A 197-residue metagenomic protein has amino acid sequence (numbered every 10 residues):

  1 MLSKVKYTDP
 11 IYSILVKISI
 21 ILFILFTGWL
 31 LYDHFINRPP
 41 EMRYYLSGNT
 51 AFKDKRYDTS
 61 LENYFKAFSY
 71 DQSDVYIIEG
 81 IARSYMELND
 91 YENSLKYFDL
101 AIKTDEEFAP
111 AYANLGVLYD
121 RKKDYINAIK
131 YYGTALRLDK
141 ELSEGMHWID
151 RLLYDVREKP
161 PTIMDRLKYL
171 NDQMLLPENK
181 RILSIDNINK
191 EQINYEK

Functional and structural regions predicted by a protein language model:
L2-L15, S19, E144-K197: Terminal, low-structured helical/coil segments at or just beyond the last alpha-helical repeat
P40-M42, V75-Y76, A109-P110, S143-E144: Helix-start (N-cap) detector for alpha-helical repeat units in TPR-like alpha-solenoids, especially tetratricopeptide
L46, G80, N114, W148-I149 (+1 more regions): Canonical tetratricopeptide repeat
K53-D54, E87-L88, R121, D155 (+1 more regions): Register position in tetratricopeptide repeats
F65-S69, D99-K103, T134-R137: Conserved structural position within tetratricopeptide repeats
